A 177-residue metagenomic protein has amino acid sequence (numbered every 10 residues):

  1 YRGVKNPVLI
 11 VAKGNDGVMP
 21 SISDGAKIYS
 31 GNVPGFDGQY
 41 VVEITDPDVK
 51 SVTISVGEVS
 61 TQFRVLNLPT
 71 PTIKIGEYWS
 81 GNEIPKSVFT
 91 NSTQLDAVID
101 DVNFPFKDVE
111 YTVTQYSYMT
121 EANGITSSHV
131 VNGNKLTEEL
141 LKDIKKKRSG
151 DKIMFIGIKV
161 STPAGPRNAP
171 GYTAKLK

Functional and structural regions predicted by a protein language model:
Y1, D24-D37, N123-D143: Low-complexity "stalk/linker" and mucin-like segments enriched in Ser/Thr/Pro/Ala/Gly
Y1, F63-T90: Low-complexity, Pro/Ser/Thr- and charge-rich linker/hinge segments at domain boundaries
Y1-V8, S92-I99: Short coil/turn motif common to extracellular beta-sandwich-like domains
P7-K13, N103-P105: Short edge beta-strand/loop segments characteristic of extracellular beta-sandwich folds
A12-G31, V109-H129: Change to "...patches in solvent-exposed regions of secreted, membrane-anchored, or virion-exposed structural
G38-V42: Short strand-edge motifs at loop-to-beta-strand transitions and within beta-strands of extracellular beta-rich domains
D48-V59, G150-P163: Short, aromatic- and glycine-rich surface loops/edge beta-strands on solvent-exposed regions
E58-G76, A164-L176: Edge beta-strands of extracellular beta-sandwich domains
